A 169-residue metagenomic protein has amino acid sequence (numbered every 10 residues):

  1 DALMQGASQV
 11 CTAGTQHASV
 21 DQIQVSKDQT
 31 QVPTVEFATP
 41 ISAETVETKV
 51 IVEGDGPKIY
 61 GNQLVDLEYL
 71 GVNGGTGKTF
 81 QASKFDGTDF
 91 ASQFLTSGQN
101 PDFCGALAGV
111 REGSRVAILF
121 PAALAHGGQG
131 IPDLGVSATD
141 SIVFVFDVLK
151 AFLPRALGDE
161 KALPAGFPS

Functional and structural regions predicted by a protein language model:
D1-S169: Cross-family detector of peptidyl-prolyl cis-trans isomerase
